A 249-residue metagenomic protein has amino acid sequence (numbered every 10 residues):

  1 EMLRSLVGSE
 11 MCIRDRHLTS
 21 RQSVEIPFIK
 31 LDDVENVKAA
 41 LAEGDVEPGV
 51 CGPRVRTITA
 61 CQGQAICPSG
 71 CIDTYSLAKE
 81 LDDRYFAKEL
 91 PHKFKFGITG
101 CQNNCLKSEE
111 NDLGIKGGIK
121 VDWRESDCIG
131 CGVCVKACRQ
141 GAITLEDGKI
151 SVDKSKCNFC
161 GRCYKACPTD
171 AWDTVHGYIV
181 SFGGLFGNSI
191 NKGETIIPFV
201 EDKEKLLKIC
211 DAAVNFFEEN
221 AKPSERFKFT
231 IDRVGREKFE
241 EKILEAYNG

Functional and structural regions predicted by a protein language model:
E1-G8, I13: Single conserved hydrophobic/aromatic residue that forms the stacking wall/gate of nucleotide- or nucleobase-binding
E10-D15, L41-G49, W172, F217: A common structural junction motif
R14-S20, C51-G52, P91-F94, L145-E146 (+2 more regions): Flexible, glycine/charged-enriched surface loops at secondary-structure junctions
I29-V34: Helix N-cap motif at beta-to-alpha junctions
D45-I58, R84-T99, S155: Immediate flanking context of iron-sulfur cluster ligation sites
H92-K120, R236-L244: A gly/ser-rich beta-alpha-beta helix-loop segment of oxidoreductase catalytic cores
V133-V152, R162-Y178: Iron-sulfur cluster-binding cysteine motifs and their immediate structural context in ferredoxin-like electron-transfer
G177-I179, G184-A221: A hydrophobic, small-residue-rich beta->alpha segment in the mid-to-C-terminal subdomain of diverse proteins
